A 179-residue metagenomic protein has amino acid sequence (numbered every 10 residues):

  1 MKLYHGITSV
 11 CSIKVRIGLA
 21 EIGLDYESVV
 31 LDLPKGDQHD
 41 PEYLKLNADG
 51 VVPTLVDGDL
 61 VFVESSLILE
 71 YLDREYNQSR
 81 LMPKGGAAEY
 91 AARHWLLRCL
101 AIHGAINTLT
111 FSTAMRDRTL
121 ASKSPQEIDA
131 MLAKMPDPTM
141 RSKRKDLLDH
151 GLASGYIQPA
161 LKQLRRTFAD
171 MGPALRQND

Functional and structural regions predicted by a protein language model:
M1-M135: GST-like domain detector, emphasizing the conserved glutathione-binding G-site in the N-terminal thioredoxin-like
G104-D179: GST-like fold's C-terminal all-alpha helical module
